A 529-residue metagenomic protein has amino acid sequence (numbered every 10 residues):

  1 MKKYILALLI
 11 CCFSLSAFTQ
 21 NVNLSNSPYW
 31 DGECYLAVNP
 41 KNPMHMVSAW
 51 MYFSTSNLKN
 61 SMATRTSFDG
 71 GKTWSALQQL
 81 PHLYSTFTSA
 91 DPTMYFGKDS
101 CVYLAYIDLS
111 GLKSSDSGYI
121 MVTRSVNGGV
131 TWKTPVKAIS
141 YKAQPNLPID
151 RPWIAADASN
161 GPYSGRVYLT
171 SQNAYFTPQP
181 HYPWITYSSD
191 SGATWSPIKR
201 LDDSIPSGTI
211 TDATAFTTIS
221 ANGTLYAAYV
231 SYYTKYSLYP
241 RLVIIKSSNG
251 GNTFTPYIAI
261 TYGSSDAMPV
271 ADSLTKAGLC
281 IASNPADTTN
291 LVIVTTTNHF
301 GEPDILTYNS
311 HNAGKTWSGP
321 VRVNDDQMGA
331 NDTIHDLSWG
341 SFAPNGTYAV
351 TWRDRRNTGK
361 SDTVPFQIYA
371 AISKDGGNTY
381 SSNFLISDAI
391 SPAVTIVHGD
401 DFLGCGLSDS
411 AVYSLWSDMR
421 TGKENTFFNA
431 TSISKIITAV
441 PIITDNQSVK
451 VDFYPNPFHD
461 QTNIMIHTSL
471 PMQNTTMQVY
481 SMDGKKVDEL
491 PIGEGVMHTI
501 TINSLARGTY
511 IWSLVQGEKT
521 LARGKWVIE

Functional and structural regions predicted by a protein language model:
M1-Q20, V440: Bacterial Sec-dependent N-terminal signal peptides
K3, M419-F427, G517-L521: Short glycine/proline-enriched turn or capping motifs at secondary-structure junctions
Y4-L6, T444-Y454, F458-E529: C-terminal outer-membrane/trafficking sorting elements
I10, T86-T88, D354, M465 (+1 more regions): Compositionally biased non-globular segments, especially hydrophobic aliphatic-rich helices of signal peptides
S14, T217, A227-A228, G340 (+6 more regions): Small side chains
T19-I437: Extracellular, repeat-based ectodomains that mediate carbohydrate processing or recognition
S27, A439-N446: Short, solvent-exposed secondary-structure boundary motifs
